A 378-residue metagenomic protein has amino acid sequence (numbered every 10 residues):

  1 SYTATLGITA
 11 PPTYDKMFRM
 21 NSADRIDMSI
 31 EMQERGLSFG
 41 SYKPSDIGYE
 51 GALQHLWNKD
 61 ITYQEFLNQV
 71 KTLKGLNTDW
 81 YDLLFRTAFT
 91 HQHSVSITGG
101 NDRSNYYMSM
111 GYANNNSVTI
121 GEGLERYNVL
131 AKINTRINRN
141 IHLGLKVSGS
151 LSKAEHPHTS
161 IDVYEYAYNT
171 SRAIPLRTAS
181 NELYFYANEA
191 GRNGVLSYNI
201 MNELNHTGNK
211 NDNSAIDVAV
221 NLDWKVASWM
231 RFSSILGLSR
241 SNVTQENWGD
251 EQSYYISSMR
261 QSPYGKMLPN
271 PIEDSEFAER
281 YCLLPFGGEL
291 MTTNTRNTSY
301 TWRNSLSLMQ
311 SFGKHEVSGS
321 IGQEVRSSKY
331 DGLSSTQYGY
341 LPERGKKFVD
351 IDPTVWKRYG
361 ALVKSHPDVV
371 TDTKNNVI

Functional and structural regions predicted by a protein language model:
S1, T78-A88: Periplasmic N-terminal accessory/gating domains of Gram-negative outer-membrane beta-barrel systems
S1-T3, T90-Q92, N105, G111-A113: A beta-strand signature from Gram-negative outer-membrane beta-barrel systems, especially the internal plug domain
T3-L76, S117-E122, N128-A215, I235 (+1 more regions): Surface-exposed loop/interface segments of Gram-negative outer-membrane beta-barrel transport/assembly proteins
L84-T87, I97-N101: Outer-membrane beta-barrel initiation region
T90, N101-D102, N138-N140, K225-A227 (+1 more regions): Outer-membrane beta-barrel channels and translocator barrels
H93, I216: Phosphate-interacting basic helix/loop segments used at nucleotide- and nucleic-acid interfaces
V220-L222, S335: An anionic/polar, Ser/Thr-rich intrinsically disordered regulatory signature
